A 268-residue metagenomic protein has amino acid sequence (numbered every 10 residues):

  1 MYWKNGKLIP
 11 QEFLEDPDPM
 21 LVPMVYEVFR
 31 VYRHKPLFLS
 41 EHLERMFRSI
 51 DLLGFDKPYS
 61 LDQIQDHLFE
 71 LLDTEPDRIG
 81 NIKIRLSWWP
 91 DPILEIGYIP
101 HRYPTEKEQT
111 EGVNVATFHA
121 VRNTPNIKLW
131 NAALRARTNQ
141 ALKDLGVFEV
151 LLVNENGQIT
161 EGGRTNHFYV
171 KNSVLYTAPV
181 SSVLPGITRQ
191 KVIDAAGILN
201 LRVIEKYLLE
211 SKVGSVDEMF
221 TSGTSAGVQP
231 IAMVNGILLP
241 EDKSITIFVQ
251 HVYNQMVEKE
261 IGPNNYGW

Functional and structural regions predicted by a protein language model:
M1-E70, W89-W268: Helix-start/capping segments and mature chain N-termini
D73-G80, L201: Short secondary-structure junctions
D77-R85, E95: Ordered, amphipathic secondary-structure segments that act as subunit-interaction surfaces in large macromolecular
